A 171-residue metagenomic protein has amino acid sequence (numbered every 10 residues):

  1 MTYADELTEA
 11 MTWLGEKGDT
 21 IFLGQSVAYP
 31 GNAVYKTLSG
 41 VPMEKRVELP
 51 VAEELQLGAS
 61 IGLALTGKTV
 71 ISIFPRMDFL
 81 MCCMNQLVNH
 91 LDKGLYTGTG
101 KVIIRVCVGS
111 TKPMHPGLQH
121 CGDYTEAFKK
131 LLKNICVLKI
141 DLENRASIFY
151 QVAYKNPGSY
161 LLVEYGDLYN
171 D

Functional and structural regions predicted by a protein language model:
M1-N170: Thiamine diphosphate
